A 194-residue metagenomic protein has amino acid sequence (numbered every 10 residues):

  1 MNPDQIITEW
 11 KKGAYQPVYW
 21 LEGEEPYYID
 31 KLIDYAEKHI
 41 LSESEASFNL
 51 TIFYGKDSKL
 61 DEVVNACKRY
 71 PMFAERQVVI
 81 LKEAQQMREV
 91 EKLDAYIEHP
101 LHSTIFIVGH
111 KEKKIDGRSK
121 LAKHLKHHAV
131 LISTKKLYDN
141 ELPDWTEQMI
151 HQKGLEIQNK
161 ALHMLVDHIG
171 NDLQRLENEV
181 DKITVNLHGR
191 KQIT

Functional and structural regions predicted by a protein language model:
M1-T194: Conserved beta/loop motifs at nucleotide-recognition and modification sites
